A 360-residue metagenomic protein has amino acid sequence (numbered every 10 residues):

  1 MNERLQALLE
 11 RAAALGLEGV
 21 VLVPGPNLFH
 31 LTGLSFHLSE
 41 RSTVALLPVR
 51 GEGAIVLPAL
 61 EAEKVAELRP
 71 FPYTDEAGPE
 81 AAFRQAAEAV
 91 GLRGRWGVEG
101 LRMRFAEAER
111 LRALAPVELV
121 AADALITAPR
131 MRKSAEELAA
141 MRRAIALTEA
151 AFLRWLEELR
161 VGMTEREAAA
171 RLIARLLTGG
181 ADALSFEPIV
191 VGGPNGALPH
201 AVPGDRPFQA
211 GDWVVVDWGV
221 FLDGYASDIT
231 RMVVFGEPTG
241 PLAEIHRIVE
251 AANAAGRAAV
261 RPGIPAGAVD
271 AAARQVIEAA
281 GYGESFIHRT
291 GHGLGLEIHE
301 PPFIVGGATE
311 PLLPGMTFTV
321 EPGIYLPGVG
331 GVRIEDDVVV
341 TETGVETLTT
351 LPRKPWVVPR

Functional and structural regions predicted by a protein language model:
M1-R360: Active-site neighborhoods and metal-handling regions in enzymes and metal-associated proteins
